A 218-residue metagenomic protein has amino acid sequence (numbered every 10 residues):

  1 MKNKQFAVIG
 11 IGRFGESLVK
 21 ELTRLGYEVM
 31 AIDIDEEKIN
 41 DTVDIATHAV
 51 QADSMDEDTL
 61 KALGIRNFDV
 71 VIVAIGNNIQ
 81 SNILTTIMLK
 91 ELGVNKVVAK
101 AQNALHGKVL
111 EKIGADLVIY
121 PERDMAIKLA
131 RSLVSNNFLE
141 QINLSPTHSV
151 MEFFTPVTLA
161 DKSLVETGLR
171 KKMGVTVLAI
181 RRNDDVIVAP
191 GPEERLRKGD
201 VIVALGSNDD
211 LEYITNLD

Functional and structural regions predicted by a protein language model:
M1-D218: Cytosolic regulatory regions of ion transport systems
